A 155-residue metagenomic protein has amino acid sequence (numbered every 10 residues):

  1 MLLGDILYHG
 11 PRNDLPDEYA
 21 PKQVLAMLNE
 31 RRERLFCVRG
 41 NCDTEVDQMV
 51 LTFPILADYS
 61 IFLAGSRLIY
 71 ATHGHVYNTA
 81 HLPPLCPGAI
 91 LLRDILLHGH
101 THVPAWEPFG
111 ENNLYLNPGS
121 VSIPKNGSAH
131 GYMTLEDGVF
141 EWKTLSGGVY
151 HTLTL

Functional and structural regions predicted by a protein language model:
M1-A64: Core catalytic region of metal-dependent phosphoesterases/phosphodiesterases, especially metallo-beta-lactamase-like
M1-D5, L35-N41, Y70-H73, D94-H100 (+1 more regions): Active-site neighborhood of phospho(di)ester-bond hydrolases with catalytic His/Asp-centered motifs
H9-R12, E45-Q48, Y70, N78-H81 (+1 more regions): Short acidic/glycine-rich loop or secondary-structure boundary segments that cap or lie
K22-E30, L51-F53, A71-H73, G88-H100: Short low-complexity stretches enriched in small and charged residues
L28, R32-F36, R67-N78, S128-M133: Short, surface-exposed, charge-dense and proline/glycine-enriched linear segments
Y59-S60, S66, K125, T154: Solvent-exposed, flexible loop/coil residues
G65-S66, E111: Residue-level detection of beta-strand-connecting loop/turn positions
H75-L153: Conserved beta-sheet core of the metallophosphoesterase superfamily
